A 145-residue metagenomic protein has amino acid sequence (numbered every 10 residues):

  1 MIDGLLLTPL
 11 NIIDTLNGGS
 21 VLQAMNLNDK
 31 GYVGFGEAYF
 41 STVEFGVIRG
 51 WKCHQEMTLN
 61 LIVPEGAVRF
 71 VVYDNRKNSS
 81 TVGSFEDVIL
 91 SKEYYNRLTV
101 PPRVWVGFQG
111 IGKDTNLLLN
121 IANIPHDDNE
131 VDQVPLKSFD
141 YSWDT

Functional and structural regions predicted by a protein language model:
M1-Y94, I111-T145: Non-catalytic, conserved peripheral segments adjacent to functional cores
L98, V106-I111: Short beta-strand His + acidic residue motifs that chelate non-heme Fe in jelly-roll/DSBH and cupin folds
